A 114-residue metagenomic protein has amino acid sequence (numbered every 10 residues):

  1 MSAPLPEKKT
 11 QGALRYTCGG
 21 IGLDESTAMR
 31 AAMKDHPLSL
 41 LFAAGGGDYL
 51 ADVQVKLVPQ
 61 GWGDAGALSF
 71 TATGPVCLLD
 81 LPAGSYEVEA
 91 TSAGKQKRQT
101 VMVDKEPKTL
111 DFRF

Functional and structural regions predicted by a protein language model:
M1-L57, K95-F114: Primarily secretory-pathway and cell-envelope proteins
G19, W62-D64, D80: Compact, glycine-rich, soluble single-domain proteins
Q54-L68: Short amphipathic beta-strand segments in non-cytosolic proteins
A67-T73, T100-V103: Short beta-strand segments within Ig-like beta-sandwich modules, predominantly Fibronectin type-III
G74-D80: Short, surface-exposed beta-strand/beta-hairpin micro-motifs centered on an aromatic residue
V76, E87, T109: Histidine-centered metal-chelating micro-motifs
L81-G84, M102-D104: Hydrophobic loop/turn residues within beta-sheet-rich immunoglobulin-like superfamily modules
G84-A90: A short tyrosine-centered beta-strand micro-motif
